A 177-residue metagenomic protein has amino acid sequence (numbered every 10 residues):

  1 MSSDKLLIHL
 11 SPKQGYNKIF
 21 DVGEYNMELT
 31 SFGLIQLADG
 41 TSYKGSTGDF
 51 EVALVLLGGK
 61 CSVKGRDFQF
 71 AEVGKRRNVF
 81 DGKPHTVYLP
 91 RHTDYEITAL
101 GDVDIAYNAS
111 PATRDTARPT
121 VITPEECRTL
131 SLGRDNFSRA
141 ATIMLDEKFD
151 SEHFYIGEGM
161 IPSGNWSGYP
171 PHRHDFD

Functional and structural regions predicted by a protein language model:
S2-D4, I8, P12-K13, I19 (+2 more regions): Sequence termini and other peripheral, non-core segments
S11-K44, R134-D177: A short glycine-rich, His/Asp/Glu-containing loop-to-beta-strand
L34-I35, K44-S46, E51-L56, T86-V87: His/acidic/aromatic-lined binding-pocket segments of jelly-roll/cupin-type domains and related regulatory beta-sandwich
Y43-S46, V63-K64, E72, V87-L89 (+2 more regions): Short beta-strand His + acidic residue motifs that chelate non-heme Fe in jelly-roll/DSBH and cupin folds
G48-A71, S163-G164, F176-D177: Glycine- and acidic-residue-biased ligand/ion/polar-headgroup-sensing regions
G65-K83: Non-heme Fe(II)-dependent double-stranded beta-helix
R77-T116: Ligand-binding loop in jelly-roll beta-barrel domains
V103-A140: Double-stranded beta-helix
